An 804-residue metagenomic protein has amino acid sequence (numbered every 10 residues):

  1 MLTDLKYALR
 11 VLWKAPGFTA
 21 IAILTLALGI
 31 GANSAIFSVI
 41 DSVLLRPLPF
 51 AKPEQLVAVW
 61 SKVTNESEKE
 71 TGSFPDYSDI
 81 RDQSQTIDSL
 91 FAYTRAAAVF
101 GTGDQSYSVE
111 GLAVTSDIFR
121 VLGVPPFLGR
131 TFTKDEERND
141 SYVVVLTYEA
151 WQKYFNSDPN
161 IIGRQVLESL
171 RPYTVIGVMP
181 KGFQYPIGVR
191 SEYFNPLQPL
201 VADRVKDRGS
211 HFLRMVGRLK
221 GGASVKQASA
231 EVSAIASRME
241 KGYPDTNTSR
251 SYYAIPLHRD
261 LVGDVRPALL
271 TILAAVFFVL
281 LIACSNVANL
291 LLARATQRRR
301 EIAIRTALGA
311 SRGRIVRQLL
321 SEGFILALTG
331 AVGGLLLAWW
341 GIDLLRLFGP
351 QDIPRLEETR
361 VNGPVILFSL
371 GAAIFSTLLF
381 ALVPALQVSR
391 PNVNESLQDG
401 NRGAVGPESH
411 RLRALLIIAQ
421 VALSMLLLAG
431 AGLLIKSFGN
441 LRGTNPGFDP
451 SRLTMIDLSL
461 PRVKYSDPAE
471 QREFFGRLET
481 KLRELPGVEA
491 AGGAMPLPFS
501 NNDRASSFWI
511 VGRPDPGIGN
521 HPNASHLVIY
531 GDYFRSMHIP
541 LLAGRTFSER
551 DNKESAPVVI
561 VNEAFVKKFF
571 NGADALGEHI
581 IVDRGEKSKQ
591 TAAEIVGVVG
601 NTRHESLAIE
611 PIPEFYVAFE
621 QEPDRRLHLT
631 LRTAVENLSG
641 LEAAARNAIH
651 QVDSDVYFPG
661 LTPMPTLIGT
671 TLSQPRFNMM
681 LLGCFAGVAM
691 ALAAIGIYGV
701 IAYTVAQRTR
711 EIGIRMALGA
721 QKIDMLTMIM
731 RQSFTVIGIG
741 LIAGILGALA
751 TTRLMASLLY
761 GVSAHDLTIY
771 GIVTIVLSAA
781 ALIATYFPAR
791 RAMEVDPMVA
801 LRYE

Functional and structural regions predicted by a protein language model:
M1-I21, F50, E66, Q105-S108 (+13 more regions): Membrane-helix entry/capping segments
M1-T19, L257-V262, L290-R317, S321 (+3 more regions): Alpha-helical transmembrane segments of integral membrane proteins
A15-V43, P47, I282-S285, A327 (+5 more regions): Short, strongly hydrophobic transmembrane alpha-helices
L28-Q55, K62, L292, G341-Q351 (+5 more regions): Alpha-helical transmembrane segments
I36-S61, S84-T86, P125, I187-R190 (+7 more regions): Membrane-proximal juxtamembrane linkers immediately C-terminal to transmembrane helices
L48-A97, H211-V216, N445-S507: Membrane-proximal extracellular/periplasmic loop immediately following the first transmembrane helix
A97, G111-T133, Y142-L270, D343 (+5 more regions): Mid-to-C-terminal secondary-structure elements that act as membrane-proximal/extracytoplasmic interface segments
A283-A327, N392, V405, I695-I737 (+4 more regions): Interfacial "coupling" helices/loops that link adjacent transmembrane helices in transporter permeases
